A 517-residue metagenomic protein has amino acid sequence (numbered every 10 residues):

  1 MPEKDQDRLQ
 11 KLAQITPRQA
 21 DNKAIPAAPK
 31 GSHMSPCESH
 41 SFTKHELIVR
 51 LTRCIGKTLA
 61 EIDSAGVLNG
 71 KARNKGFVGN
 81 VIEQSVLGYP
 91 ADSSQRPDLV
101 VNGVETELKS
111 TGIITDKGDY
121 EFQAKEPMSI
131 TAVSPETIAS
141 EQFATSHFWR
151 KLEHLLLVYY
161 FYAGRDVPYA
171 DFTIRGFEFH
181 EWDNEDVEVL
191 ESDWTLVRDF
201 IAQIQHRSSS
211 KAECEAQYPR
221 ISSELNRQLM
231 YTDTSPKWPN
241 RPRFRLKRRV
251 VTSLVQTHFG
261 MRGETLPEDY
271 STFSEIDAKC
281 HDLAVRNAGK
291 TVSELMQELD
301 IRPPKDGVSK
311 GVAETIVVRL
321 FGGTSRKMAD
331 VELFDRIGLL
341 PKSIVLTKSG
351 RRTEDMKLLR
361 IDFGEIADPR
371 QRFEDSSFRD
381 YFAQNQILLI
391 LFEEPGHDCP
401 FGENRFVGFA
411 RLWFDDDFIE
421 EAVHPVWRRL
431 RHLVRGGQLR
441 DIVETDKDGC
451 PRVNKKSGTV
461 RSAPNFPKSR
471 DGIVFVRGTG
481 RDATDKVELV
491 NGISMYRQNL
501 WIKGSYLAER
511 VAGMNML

Functional and structural regions predicted by a protein language model:
P2-V104, S110-L517: Nucleic-acid endonuclease domains
